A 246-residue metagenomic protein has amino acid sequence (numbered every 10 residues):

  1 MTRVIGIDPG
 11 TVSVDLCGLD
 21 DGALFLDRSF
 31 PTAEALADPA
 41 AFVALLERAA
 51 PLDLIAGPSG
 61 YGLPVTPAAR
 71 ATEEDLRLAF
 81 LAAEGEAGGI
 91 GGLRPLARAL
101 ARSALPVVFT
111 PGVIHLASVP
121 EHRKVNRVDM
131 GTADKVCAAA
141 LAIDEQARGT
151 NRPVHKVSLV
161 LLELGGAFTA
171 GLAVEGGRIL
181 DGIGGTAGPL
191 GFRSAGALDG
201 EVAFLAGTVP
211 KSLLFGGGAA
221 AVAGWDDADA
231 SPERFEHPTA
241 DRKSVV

Functional and structural regions predicted by a protein language model:
M1-D27, P58, V157-G182: Gly/Thr-rich phosphate-binding beta-strand-loop-beta motif of the actin/hexokinase/Hsp70
T11, G91, P95, A133-C137 (+2 more regions): Conserved active-site and cofactor/substrate-binding residues in soluble primary-metabolism enzymes
F25-L46: Nucleic-acid-processing active sites and adjacent nucleic-acid-binding tracks, predominantly divalent metal-dependent
P51-R127: Short beta-strand-loop/turn "lid" adjacent to the catalytic site in phosphate-handling enzymes
S59-G62, I114, G165-F168, G185-L190 (+1 more regions): Glycine-rich beta-alpha junction loops
V113, V119, N126, M130 (+3 more regions): Glycine-rich, mobile lid/loop segments that gate access to catalytic sites or pores
K124, V128-H155, G176-R234: Glycine-rich phosphate-binding loop plus the immediately following alpha-helix
K243-V245: Conserved small/polar residues in nucleotide/adenosyl-binding loops
